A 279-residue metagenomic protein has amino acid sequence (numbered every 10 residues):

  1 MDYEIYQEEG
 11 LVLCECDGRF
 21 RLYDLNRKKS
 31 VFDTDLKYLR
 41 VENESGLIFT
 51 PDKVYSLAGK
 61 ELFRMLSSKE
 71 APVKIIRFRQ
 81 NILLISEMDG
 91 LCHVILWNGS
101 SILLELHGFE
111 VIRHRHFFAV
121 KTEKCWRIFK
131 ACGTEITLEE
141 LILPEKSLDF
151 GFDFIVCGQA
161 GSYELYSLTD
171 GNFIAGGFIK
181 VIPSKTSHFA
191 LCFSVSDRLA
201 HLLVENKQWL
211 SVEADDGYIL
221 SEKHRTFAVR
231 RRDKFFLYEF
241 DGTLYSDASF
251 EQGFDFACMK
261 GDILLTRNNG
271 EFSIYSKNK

Functional and structural regions predicted by a protein language model:
M1-K279: Residue-level detector of conserved, function-critical positions
